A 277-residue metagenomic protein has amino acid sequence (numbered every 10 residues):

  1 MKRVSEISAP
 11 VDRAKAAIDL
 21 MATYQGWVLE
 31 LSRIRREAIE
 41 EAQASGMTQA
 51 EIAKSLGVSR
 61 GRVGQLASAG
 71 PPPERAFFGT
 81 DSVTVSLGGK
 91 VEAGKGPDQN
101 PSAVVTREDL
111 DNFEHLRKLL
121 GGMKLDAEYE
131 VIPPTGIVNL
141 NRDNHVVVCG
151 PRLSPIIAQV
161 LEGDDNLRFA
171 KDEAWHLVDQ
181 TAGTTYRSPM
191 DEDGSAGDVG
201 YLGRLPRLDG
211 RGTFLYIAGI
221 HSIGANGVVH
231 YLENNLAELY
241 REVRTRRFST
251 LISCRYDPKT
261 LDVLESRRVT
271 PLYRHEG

Functional and structural regions predicted by a protein language model:
M1-D12: General nucleic-acid-binding
D12-A38: Short, Lys/Arg-enriched anionic-surface-contact patches
E30-R33, G64-F77: Short, solvent-exposed alpha-helical "recognition" segments
E37, A42, G46-T48: Residue-level signal for the short linker/turn that defines the boundary of a DNA-recognition helix
Q43, L56, A67-S68: DNA major-groove recognition helix of helix-turn-helix
T48-K54, V63: Short alpha-helical "recognition helix" segments of helix-turn-helix
A50, P71-G277: Solvent-exposed alpha-helical segments and adjacent loops that form catalytic or protein-interaction surfaces
S59: Helix-turn-helix DNA-binding motif, specifically the short coil turn and the N-cap/start of the second
